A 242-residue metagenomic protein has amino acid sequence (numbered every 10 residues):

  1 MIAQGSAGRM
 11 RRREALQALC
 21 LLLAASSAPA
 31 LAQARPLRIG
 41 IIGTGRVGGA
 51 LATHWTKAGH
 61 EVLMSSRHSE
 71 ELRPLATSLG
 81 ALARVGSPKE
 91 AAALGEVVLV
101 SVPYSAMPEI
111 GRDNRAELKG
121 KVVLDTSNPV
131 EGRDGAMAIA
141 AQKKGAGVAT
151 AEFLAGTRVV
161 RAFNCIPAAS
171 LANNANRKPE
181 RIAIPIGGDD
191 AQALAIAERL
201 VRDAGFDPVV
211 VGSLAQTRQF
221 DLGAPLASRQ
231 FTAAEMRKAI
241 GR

Functional and structural regions predicted by a protein language model:
I2-L23: N-terminal secretory signal peptides and thylakoid transit peptides that target proteins across membranes
A30-A34: Boundary at the C-terminal end of the N-terminal hydrophobic targeting segment
P36, K57-V97, V102-E109, D113-E117: Conserved N-terminal Rossmann-fold NAD(P) cofactor-binding segment
T44: Glycine-rich Rossmann-fold phosphate-binding loop(s) that bind the pyrophosphate of adenine dinucleotide cofactors
G48-G49: N-terminal Rossmann-fold NAD(P) dinucleotide-binding loop
A52, T56: Gly/Ala-rich phosphate-binding loop of Rossmann-like dinucleotide-binding domains, activating on the conserved
G86, F153-V159, R177-T217, L222 (+2 more regions): Internal alpha-helical scaffold of NAD(P)-dependent oxidoreductase catalytic cores
S127-V159: Rossmann-fold NAD(P)-binding glycine/threonine-rich loop
